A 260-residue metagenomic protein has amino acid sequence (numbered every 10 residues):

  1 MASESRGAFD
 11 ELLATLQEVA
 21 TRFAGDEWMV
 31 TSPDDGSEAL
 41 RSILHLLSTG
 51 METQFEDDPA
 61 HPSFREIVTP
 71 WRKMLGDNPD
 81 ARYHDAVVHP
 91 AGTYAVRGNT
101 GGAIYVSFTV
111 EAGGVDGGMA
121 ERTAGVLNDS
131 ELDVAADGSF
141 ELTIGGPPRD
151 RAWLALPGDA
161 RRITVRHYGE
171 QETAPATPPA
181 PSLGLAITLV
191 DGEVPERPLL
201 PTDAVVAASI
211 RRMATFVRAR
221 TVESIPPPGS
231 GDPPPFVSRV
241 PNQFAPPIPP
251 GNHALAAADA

Functional and structural regions predicted by a protein language model:
M1-A260: A compositional/structural signature for long, glycine/proline-rich flexible linkers and loops on extracytoplasmic
